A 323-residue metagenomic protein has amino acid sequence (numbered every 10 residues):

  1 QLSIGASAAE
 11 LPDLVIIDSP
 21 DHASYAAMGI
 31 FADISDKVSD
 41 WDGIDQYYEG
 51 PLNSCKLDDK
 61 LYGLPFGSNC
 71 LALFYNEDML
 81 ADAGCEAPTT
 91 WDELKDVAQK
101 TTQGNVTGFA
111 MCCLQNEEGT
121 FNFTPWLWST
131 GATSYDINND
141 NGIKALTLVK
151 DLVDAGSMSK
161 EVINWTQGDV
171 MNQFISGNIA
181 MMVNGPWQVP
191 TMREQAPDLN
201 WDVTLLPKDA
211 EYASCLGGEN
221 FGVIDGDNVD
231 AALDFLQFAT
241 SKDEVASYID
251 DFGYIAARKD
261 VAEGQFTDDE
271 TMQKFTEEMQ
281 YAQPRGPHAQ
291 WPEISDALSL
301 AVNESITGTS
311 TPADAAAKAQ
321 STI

Functional and structural regions predicted by a protein language model:
Q1-Y47, D78-T89, A180-M181, T191 (+1 more regions): Extracytoplasmic "Venus flytrap"/periplasmic binding protein-like
I4-G5, P12-D13, W41-M79, T107-G108 (+3 more regions): A structural signal for short loop-to-beta-strand junctions that line the ligand-binding cleft of periplasmic/secreted
D18-C70, K95, T101, G119-N122 (+3 more regions): Hinge/lid segment of periplasmic solute-binding proteins
P20-I30, G50-A87, C112-S134, C215-G222 (+1 more regions): Periplasmic solute-binding protein
A81, D154, E277-I323: Conserved C-terminal helix/tail region of periplasmic/extracytoplasmic solute-binding proteins
D82-A83, T147, D154-S157, Q188 (+3 more regions): Extracytoplasmic/periplasmic substrate-recognition and gating elements
V97-T102, Y135-I163: Glycine-centered hinge/linker elements that transmit conformational signals in sensory and ligand-binding systems
P197, W201, I249-A297, E304: Long, aromatic- and glycine/proline-rich binding clefts that accommodate carbohydrate-like moieties
